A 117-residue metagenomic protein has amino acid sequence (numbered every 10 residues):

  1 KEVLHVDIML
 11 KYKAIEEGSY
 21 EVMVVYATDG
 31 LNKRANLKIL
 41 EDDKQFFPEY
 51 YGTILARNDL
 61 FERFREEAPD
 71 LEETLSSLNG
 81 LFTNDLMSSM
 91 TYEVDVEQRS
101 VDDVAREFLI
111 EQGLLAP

Functional and structural regions predicted by a protein language model:
K1-V6: A local structural motif
D7-M23, T28-D29: Short helices/loops that flank or line small-molecule/ion binding pockets
S19, L31-E49: Ligand-binding "clamshell"
Y20-E21, Y50-G52, L71: A short pocket-lining beta-strand/turn micro-motif at the edge of beta-sheets
T28-N32, L60-E62: Solvent-exposed loop/turn segments at secondary-structure junctions within structured extracellular/periplasmic domains
F47, L60-F61, S76-N79: A short, ordered amphipathic alpha-helix with a cationic face
Y51-E67: A bilobed periplasmic-binding-protein/Venus flytrap-type ligand-binding module shared by bacterial periplasmic
E67-A116: Ligand-binding clefts/hinges and TM-proximal coupling segments of bilobed small-molecule sensing domains
